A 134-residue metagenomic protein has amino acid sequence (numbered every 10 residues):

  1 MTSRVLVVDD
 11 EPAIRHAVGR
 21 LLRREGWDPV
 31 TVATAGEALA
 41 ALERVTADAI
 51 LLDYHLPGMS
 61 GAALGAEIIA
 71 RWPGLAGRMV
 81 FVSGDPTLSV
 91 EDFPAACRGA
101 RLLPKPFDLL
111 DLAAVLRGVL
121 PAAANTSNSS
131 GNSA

Functional and structural regions predicted by a protein language model:
R15, P57: The feature encodes the CheY-like receiver
H16-R24: Charged docking surfaces used in two-component/phosphorelay signaling
G26-A33, A41: Short hydrophobic/Thr-rich beta-strand motif most characteristic of the beta2 strand and flanking loop of CheY-like
T34, S60-L64: Acidic catalytic/metal-coordinating carboxylates
E43-V45, I69-G77, C97: Conserved phosphotransfer cores of two-component systems
D53: Active-site residues of response regulator receiver
F107-G118: C-terminal output helix
